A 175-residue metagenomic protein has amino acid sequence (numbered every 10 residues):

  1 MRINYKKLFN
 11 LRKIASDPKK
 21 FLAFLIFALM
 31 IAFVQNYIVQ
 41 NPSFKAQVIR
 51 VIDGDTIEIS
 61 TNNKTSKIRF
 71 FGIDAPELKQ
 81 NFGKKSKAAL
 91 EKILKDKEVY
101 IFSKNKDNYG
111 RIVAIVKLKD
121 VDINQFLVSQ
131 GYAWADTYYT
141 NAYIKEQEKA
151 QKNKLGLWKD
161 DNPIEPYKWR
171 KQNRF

Functional and structural regions predicted by a protein language model:
M1-F175: Small beta-barrel nucleic-acid-binding modules, primarily SNase/OB-fold domains and secondarily Tudor-like barrels
